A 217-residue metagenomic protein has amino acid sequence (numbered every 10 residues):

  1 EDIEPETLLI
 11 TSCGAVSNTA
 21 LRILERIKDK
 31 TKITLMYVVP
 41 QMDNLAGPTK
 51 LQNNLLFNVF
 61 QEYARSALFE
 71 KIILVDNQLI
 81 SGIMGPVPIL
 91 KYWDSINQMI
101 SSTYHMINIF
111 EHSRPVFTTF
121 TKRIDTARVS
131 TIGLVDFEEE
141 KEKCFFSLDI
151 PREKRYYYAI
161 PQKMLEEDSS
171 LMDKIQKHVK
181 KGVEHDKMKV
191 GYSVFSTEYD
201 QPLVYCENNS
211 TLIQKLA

Functional and structural regions predicted by a protein language model:
E1-A217: Tubulin/FtsZ superfamily GTPase core signature
